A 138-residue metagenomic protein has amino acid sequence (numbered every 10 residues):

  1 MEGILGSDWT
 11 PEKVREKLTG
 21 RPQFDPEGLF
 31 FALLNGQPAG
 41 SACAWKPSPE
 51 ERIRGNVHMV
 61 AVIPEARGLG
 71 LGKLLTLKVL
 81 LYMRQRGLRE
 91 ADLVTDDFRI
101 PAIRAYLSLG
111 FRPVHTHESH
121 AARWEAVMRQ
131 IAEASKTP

Functional and structural regions predicted by a protein language model:
M1-E12, Q130-P138: Short amphipathic alpha-helix that is part of the acyltransferase structural core
L5-V62: A conserved beta-strand-loop-helix scaffold within acyl/acetyltransferase catalytic domains
R52-R54, A121-M128: Conserved acyl-donor/pantetheine-binding loop and adjacent beta-alpha core of acyl/acetyltransferases and related
V62, G68-L81, Q85, R104-S108: Conserved acetyl-CoA-binding loop-helix of GNAT-fold acetyltransferases
M83-T95: Conserved GNAT acetyl-CoA-binding A-motif
L93-I103, S119-E125: Conserved beta-strand-loop-alpha-helix junction that forms the acyl-donor binding cleft
D96, L107-S108, M128-A132: Short low-complexity, flexible loop/linker segments enriched in glycine and/or proline with clustered acidic
L107-H115: Conserved acetyl-CoA-binding loop of GNAT-fold acetyltransferases
